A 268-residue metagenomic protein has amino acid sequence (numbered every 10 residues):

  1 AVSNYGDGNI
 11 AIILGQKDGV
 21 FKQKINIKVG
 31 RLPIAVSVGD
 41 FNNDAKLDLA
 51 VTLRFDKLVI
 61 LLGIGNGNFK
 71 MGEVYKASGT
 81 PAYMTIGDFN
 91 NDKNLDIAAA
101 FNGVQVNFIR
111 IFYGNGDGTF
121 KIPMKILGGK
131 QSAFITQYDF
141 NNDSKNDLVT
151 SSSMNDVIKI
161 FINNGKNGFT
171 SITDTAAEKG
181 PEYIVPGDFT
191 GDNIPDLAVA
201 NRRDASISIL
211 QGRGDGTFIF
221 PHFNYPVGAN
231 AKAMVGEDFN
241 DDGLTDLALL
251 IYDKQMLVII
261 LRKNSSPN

Functional and structural regions predicted by a protein language model:
A1-S3, L49-T52, I97-A100, L148-S151 (+2 more regions): Hydrophobic beta-strand segments that make up the repeating blades of beta-propeller and related beta-repeat
G6-G8, F55-K57, N102-V106, M154-D156 (+2 more regions): Short glycine/acidic-enriched loop and turn motifs that connect beta-strands
L14, I34-F41, A82-F89, A133-N142 (+2 more regions): Beta-propeller blade termini
L14-R31, L62-G79, Y113-K130, I162-K179 (+3 more regions): Blade-edge motifs of beta-propeller repeat domains
A45-L47, K93-L95, S144-N146, N193-P195 (+1 more regions): Glycine-aliphatic tripeptides that mark coil-to-beta-strand junctions in extracellular and membrane proteins
K130-T136, N141, S151-M154, A176-I194 (+1 more regions): Eukaryotic tandem repeat interaction scaffolds
K232-N268: Blade-level signature of beta-propeller repeat domains, shared across WD40, Kelch, NHL, RCC1 and BNR/Asp-box propellers
